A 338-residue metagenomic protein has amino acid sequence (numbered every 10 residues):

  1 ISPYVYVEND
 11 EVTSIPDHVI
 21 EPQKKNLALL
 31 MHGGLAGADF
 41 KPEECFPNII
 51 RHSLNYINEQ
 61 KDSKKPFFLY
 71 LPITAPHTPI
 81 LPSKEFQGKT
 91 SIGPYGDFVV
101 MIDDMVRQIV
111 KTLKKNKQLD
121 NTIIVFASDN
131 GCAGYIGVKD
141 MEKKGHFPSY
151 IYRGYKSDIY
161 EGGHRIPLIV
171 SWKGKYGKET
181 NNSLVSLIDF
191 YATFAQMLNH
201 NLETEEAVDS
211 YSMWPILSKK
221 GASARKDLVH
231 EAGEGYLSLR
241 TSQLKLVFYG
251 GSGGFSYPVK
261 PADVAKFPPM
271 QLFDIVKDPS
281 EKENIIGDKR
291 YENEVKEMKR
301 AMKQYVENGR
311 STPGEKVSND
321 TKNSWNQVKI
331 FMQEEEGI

Functional and structural regions predicted by a protein language model:
I1, L69-P79, F126-A133, D209 (+2 more regions): Short, solvent-exposed turn/loop segments enriched in Gly/Ser/Thr/Pro and often Arg
I1-H32, A133-I166, L246-V259, W325-I338: Core domains of carbohydrate- and sulfate-ester-processing enzymes
S2-Y4, E8-E11, R51-F98, A133-G134 (+2 more regions): Active-site His/acidic residue clusters
A28-P42: Short glycine/proline- and acidic residue-enriched helix-loop micro-motifs that form flexible lids or anion-recognition
D62-L69, K117-I124, R165-I166, A222-K226 (+2 more regions): Loop/turn elements at helix/coil->beta-strand transitions in domains of secreted/extracellular proteins
P79-P82, G88-P94, F98, K114-K175 (+2 more regions): Histidine-centered active-site microenvironments of extracellular/periplasmic hydrolases and transferases
G134-V138, K144-I159, K175-S183, I188-Q271 (+3 more regions): C-terminal cap/loop subdomain of S1 sulfatases and analogous C-terminal strand-loop tails that border
F190, S252-G253, P261-M270, I275-I338: Long, internal low-complexity/basic segments
